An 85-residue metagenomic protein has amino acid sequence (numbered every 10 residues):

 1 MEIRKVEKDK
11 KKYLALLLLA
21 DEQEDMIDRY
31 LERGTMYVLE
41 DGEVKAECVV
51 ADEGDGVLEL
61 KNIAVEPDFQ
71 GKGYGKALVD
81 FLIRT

Functional and structural regions predicted by a protein language model:
R4-N62, E66-P67, V79: Acetyl-CoA-dependent GNAT
G71-R84: Conserved acetyl-CoA-binding loop-helix of GNAT-fold acetyltransferases
